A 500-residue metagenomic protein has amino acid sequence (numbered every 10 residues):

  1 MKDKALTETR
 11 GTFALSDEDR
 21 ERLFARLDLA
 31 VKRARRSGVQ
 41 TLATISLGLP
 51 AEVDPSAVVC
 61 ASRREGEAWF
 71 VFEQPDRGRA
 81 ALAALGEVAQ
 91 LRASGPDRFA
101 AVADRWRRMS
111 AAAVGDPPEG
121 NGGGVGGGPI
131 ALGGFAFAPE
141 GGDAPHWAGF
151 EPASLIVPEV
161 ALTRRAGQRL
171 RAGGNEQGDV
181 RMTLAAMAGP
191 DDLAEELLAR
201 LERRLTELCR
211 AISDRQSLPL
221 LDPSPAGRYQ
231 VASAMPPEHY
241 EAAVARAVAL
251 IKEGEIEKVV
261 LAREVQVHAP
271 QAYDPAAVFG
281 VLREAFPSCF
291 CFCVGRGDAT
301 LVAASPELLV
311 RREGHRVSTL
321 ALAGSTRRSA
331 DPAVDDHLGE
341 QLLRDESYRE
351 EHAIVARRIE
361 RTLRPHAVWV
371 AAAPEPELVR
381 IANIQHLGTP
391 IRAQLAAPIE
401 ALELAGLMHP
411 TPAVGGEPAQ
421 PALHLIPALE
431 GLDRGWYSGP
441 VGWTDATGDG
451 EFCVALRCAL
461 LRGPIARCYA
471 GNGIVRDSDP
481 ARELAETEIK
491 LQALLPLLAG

Functional and structural regions predicted by a protein language model:
K2-D3, R20-E21, W106-K258, A262-E264 (+2 more regions): Non-catalytic accessory segments adjacent to catalytic cores
K2-S46, Q168-I212, A304, L308-P390 (+2 more regions): Cytosolic ligand/metal-binding cores
V53-P96, R181-T183: Polyanion/phosphate-binding surface patch
A131-G133, F290-G295, R434-G442: A short glycine-rich, hydrophobically flanked beta-strand micro-motif that places a catalytic Asp/Glu for divalent metal
G133, L162, G254, V310 (+4 more regions): A residue-level signal for conserved active-site and pocket-lining positions in enzyme catalytic cores
V160-T163, C291-C293, L301-V302, L308-L309 (+2 more regions): Short beta-strand scaffold segments in enzyme catalytic cores
P219-L308, H352-V355, I359, H366 (+2 more regions): Active-site pocket-lining segments that scaffold enzyme catalytic pockets across diverse folds
P390-G500: Conserved hydrophobic core element of enzyme catalytic domains
